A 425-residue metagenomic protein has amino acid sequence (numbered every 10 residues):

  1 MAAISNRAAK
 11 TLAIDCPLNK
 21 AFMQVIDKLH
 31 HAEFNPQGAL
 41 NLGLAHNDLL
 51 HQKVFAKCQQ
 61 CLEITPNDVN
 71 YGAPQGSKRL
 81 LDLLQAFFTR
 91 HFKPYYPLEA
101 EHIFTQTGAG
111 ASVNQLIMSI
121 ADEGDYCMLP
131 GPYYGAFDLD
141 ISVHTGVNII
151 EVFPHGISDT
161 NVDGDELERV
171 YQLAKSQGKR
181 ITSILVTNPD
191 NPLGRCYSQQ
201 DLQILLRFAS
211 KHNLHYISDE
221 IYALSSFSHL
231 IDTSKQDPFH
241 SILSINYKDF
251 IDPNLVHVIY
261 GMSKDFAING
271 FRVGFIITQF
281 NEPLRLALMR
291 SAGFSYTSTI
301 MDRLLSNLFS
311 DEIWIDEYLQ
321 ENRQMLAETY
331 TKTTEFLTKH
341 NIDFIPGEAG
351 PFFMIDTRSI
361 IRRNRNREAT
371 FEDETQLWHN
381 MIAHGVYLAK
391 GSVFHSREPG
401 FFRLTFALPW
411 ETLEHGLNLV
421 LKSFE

Functional and structural regions predicted by a protein language model:
A3-G108, Q115, S158, E166 (+1 more regions): N-terminal small-domain helix-loop-helix segment of the aminotransferase-like
N41, Q320-T334, F344-R362, E398: Conserved glycine-rich beta-strand-loop-beta hairpin in the small C-terminal domain of fold type I
A45-L49, G110, Y134-G135, P189-P192 (+8 more regions): Short, solvent-exposed loop/turn segments at secondary-structure junctions
D68-K211, I217, A223-F250, H257 (+1 more regions): Conserved core of the PLP fold type I
A86, P94-P97, K175, I251-D252 (+2 more regions): PLP-dependent enzyme catalytic core of the Aspartate aminotransferase-like
A174, S244-A327, T331-L337, L417 (+1 more regions): Conserved core segment of the aminotransferase class I/II
K211-H212, H340, H384: Helix C-cap/helix->beta junction micro-motif
